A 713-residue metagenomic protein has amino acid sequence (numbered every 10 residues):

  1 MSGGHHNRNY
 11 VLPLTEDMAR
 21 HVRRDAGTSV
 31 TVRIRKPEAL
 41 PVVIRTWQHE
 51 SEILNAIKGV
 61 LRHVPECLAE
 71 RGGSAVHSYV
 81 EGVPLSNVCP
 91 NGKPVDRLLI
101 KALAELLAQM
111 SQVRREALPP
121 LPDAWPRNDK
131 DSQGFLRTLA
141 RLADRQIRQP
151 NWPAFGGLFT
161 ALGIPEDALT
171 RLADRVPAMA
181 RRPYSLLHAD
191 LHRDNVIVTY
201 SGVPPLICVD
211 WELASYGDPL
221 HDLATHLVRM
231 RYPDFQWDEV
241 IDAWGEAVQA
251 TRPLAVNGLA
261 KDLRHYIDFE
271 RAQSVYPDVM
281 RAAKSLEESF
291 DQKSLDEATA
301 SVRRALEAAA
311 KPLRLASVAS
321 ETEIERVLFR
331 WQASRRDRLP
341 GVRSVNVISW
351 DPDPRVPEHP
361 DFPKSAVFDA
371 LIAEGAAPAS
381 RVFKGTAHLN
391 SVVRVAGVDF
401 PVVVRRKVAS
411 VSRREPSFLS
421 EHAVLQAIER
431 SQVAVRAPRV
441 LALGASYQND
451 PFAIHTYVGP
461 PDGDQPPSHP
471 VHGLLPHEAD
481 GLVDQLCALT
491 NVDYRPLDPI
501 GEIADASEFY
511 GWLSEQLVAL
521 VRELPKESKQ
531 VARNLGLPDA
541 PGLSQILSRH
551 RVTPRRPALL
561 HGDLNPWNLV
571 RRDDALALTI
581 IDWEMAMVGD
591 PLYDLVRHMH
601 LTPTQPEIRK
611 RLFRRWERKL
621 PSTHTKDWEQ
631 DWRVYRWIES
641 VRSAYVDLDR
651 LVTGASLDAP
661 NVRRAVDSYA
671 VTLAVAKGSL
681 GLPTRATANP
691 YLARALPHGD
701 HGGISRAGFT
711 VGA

Functional and structural regions predicted by a protein language model:
G3-A19, V30-V32, L172-H221, F383-R394 (+1 more regions): Active-site acidic catalytic loop and adjacent metal/ATP-binding pocket of ATP-dependent phosphoryl transfer enzymes
Y10-T46, C89, A387-L419, Q426 (+1 more regions): ATP-binding glycine-rich loop module of kinase domains
I57-V60, S86-W125, E166-R175, M179 (+4 more regions): Conserved kinase catalytic-core helix
P65-A102, A442-L482, G511, E515 (+1 more regions): Conserved structural core of kinase catalytic domains
R115-D123, R127-H188, E358-G375, R495-H561: An alpha-helical support segment within catalytic cores of ATP-dependent transferases
L220-L254, H265, R271-E288, L592-T625 (+1 more regions): Active-site activation/catalytic loop segments of kinase-like enzymes and analogous catalytic loops in related
P277-P357, V646-A713: ATP/Mg2+ or Mg2+-diphosphate-binding catalytic cores that bind nucleotide phosphates or diphosphates via glycine-rich
